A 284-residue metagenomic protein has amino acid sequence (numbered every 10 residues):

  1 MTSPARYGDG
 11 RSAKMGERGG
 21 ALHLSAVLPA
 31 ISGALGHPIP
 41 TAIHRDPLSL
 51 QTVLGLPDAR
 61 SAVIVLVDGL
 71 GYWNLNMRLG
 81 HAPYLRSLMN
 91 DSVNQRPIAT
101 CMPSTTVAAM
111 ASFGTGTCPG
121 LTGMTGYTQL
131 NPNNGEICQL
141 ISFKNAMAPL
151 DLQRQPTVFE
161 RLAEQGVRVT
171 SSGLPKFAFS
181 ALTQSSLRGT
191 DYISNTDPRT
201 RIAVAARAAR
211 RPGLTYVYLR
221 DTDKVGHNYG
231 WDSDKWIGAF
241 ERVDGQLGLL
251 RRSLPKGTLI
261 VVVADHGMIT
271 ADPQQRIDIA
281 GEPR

Functional and structural regions predicted by a protein language model:
M1-R284: Feature captures the catalytic ectodomains and active-site-proximal regions of enzymes that hydrolyze or transfer
